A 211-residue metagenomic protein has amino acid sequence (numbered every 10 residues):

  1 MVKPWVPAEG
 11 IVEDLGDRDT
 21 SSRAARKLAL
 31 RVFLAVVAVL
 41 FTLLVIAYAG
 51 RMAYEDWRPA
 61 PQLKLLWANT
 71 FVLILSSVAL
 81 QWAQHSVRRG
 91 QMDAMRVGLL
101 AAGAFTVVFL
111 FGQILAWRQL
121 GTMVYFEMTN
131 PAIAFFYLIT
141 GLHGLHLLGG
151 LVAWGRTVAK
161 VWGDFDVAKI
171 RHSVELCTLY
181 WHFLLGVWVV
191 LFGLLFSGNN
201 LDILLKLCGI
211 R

Functional and structural regions predicted by a protein language model:
M1-R211: ...captures the hydrophobic TM-helix bundle architecture rather than a specific catalytic motif, and can also fire on
